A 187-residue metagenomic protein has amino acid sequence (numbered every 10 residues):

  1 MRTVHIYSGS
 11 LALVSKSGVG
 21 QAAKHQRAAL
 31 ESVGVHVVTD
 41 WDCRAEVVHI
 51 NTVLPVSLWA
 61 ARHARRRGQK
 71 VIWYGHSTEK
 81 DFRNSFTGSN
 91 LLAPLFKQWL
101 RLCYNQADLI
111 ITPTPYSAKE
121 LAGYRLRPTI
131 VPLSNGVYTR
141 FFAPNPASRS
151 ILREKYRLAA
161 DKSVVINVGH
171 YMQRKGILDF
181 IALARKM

Functional and structural regions predicted by a protein language model:
M1-D42: N-terminal subdomain of nucleotide-sugar transferases
G9, L13, W73-Q98, R140: Acceptor-binding helix/loop patch of EC 2.4 sugar-transfer enzymes, predominantly nucleotide-sugar-dependent
H36-V56, K70-Y74: Short N-terminal targeting/anchoring amphipathic segment
V47-H49, H63-F82, I111, V131-S134: Active-site proximal beta-strand in glycosyltransferases
R66, L91-I110: Membrane-proximal helix-turn-helix segments that form the acceptor-binding/catalytic region of lipid-linked
Y116, G136: Carbohydrate-associated surface elements
A143-L158: A short helix/loop element that forms part of the nucleotide-sugar donor recognition site in Leloir-type
A159-K175, I181-R185: Conserved donor-binding/catalytic core segment of Leloir-type glycosyltransferases
